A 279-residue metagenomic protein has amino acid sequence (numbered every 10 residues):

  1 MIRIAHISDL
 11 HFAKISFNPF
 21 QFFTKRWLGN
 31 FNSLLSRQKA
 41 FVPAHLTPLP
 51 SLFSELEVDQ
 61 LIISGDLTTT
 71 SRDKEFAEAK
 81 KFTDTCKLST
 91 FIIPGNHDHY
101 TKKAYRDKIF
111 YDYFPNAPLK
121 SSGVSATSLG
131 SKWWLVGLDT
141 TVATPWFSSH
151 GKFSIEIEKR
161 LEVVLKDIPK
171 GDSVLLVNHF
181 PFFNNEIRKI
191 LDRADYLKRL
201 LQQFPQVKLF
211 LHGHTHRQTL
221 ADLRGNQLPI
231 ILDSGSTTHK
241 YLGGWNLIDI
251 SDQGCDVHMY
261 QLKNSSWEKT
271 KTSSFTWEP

Functional and structural regions predicted by a protein language model:
M1, D252-P279: A short C-terminal boundary segment appended to hydrolase-like catalytic domains
M1-A77: N-terminal active-site segment of His-dependent metallophosphoesterases
I2-K14, N32, K132-A143, L175-H179 (+1 more regions): Active-site-proximal beta-strand elements of phosphoester/diester hydrolases
H6-S8, Q60-D66, T90-N96, D139 (+3 more regions): Active-site neighborhood of phospho(di)ester-bond hydrolases with catalytic His/Asp-centered motifs
H11-S16, T69-K74, N96-A104, A143-F147 (+3 more regions): Active-site environment of divalent metal-dependent phosphoester hydrolases
A77-R160, Y196, Q202, R224-L232 (+2 more regions): Extended active-site neighborhood of metal-dependent phosphoesterases/phosphodiesterases
L165-E186: Short acidic, glycine-rich surface-loop motifs adjacent to enzyme active sites
E186-D256: Conserved beta-sheet core of the metallophosphoesterase superfamily
